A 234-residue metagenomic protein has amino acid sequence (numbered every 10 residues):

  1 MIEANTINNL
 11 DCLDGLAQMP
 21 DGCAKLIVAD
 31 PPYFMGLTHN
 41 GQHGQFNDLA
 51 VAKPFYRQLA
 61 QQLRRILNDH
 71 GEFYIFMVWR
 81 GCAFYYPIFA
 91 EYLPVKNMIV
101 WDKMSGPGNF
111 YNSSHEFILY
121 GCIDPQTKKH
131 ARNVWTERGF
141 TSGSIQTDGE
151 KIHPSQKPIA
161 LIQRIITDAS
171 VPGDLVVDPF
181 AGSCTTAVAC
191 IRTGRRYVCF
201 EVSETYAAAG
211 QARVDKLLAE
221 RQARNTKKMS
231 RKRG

Functional and structural regions predicted by a protein language model:
M1-A17, Q211-G234: S-adenosyl-L-methionine
M1-A208: Core catalytic lobe of class I
